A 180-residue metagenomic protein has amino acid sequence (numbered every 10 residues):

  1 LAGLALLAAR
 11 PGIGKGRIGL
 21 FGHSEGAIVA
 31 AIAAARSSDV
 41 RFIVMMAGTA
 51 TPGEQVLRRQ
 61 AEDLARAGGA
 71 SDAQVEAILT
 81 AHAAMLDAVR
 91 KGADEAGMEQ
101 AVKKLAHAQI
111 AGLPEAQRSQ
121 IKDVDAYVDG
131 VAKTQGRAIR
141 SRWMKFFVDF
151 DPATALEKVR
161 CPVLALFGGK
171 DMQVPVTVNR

Functional and structural regions predicted by a protein language model:
L1-R10: Alpha/beta-hydrolase active-site loop
G12-H23: Alpha/beta-hydrolase fold nucleophile elbow
L20-G22, M46, L166: Short beta-strand immediately N-terminal to the catalytic nucleophile in serine-hydrolase-like folds
A27-S38: Short glycine-enriched nucleophile-adjacent loop and the immediately C-terminal alpha-helix near the catalytic center
M46-E157: Accessory cap/linker subdomain of secreted extracellular hydrolases
V159, A165-F167: Short beta-strand/loop motif that positions the catalytic acidic residue of the alpha/beta-hydrolase fold
C161, P175-R180: Short alpha-helix in the alpha/beta-hydrolase fold that links the catalytic acid
K170-V174: Acidic catalytic loop of the alpha/beta-hydrolase fold
